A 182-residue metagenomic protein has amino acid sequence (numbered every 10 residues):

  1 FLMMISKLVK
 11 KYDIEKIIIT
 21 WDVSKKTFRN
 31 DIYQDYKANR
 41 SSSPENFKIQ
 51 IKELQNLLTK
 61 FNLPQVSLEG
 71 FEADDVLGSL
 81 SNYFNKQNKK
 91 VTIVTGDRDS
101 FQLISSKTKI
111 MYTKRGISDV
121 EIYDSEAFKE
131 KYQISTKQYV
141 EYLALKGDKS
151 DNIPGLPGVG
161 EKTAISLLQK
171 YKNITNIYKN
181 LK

Functional and structural regions predicted by a protein language model:
F1-P64, R115: Domain-level signal for Mg2+-assisted phosphodiester chemistry and nucleotide/NA-binding surfaces in nucleic-acid
A38-K182: Extended two-metal-dependent nuclease catalytic cores across DNA- and RNA-processing enzymes
